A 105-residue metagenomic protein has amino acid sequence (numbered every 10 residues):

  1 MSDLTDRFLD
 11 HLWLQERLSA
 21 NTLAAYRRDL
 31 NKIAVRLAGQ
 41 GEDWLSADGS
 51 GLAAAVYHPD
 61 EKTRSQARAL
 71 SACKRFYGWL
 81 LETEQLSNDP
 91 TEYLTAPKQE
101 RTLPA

Functional and structural regions predicted by a protein language model:
D6-N21, R27-L103: N-terminal core-binding DNA-recognition domain of tyrosine recombinases/integrases
